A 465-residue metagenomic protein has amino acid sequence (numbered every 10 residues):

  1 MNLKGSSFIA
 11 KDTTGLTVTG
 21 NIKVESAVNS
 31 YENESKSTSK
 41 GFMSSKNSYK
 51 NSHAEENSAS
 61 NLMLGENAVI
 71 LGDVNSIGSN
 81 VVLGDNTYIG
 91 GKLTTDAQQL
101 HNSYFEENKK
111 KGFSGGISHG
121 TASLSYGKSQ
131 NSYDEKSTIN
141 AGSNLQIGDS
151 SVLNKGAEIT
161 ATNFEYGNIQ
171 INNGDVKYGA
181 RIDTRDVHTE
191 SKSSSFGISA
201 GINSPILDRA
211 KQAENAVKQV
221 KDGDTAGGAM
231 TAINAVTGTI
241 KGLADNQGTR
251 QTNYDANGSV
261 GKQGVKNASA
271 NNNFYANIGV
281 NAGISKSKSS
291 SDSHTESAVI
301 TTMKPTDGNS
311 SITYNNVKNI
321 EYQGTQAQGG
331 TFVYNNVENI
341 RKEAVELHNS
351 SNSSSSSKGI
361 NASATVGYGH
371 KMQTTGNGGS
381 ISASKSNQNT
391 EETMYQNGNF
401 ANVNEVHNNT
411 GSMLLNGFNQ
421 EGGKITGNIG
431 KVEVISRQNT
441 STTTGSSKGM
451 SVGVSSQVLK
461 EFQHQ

Functional and structural regions predicted by a protein language model:
M1-Q465: Binding/recognition "hotspot" determinant
